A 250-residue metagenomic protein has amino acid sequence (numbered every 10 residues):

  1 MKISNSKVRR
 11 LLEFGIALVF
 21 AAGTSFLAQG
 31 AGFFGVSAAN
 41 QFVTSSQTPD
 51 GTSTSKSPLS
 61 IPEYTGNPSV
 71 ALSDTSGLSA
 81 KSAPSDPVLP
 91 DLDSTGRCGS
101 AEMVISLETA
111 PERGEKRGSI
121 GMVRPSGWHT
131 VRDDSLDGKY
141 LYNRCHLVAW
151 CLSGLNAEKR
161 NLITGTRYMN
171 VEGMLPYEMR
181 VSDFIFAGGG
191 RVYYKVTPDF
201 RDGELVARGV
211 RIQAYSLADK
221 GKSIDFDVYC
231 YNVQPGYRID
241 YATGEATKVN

Functional and structural regions predicted by a protein language model:
K2-A17: N-terminal Sec-pathway targeting helices
E13-Q29: Hydrophobic membrane-insertion alpha-helices, especially the h-region of bacterial N-terminal signal peptides
A17-V19, A39, S46, G236 (+1 more regions): Compositionally biased, intrinsically disordered low-complexity segments
L18, F26, G35-A38, T54 (+6 more regions): Polar low-complexity intrinsically disordered regions enriched in Ser/Thr and small residues
L18-V19, S60-P62, G66-S69, D74 (+4 more regions): Glycine-centered flexibility motif
F26-N40, R211, Y215: Hydrophobic single-pass membrane-insertion segments
F33-S85: N-terminal, intrinsically disordered, polar/charged segments of Gram-positive cell-envelope systems that serve as
S79-N250: Domain-level detector of nuclease and nuclease-like folds in predominantly extracellular/periplasmic contexts
